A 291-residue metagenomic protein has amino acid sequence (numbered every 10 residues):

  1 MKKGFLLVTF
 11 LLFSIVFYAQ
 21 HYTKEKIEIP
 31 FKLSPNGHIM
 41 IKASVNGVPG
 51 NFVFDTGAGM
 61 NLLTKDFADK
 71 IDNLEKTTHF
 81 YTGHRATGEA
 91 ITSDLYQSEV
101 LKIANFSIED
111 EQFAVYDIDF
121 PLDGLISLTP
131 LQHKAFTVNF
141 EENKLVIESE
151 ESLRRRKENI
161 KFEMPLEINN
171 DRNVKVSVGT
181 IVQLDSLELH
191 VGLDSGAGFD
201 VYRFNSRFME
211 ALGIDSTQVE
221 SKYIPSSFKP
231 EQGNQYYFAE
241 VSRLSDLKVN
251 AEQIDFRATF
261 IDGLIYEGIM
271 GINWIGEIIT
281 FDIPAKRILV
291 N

Functional and structural regions predicted by a protein language model:
M1-K24: Bacterial Sec-dependent N-terminal signal peptides
Y18-N291: Pepsin/retropepsin-fold aspartyl endopeptidases
